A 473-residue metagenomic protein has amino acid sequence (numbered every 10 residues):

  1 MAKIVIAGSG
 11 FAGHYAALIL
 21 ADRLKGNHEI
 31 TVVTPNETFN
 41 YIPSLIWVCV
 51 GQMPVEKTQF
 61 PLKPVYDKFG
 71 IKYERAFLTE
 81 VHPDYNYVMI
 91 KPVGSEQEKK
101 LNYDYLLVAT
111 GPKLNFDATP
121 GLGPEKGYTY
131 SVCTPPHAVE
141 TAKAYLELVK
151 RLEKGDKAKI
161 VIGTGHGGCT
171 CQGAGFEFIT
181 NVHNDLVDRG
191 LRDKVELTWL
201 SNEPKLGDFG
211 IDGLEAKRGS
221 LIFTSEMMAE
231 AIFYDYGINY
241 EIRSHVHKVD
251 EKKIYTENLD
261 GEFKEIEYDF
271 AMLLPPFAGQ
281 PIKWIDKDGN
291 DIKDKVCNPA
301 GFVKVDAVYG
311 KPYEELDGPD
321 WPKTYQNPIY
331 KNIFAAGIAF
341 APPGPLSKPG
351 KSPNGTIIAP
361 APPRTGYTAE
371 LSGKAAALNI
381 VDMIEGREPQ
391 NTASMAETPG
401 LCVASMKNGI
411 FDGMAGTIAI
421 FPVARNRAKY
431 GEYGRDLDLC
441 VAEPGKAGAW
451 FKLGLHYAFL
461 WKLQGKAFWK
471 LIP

Functional and structural regions predicted by a protein language model:
A2-K72, H166-G219: Beta1-alpha1 glycine-rich phosphate/pyrophosphate-binding loop at the start of Rossmann-like nucleotide-binding domains
E29, K68-F69, Y73-Y85, H183-A307 (+2 more regions): A Rossmann-like FAD-binding core segment of flavoenzymes
T31-P35, L107, K159-G165, E196-K205 (+3 more regions): Extended hydrophobic secondary-structure segments that form protein cores and membrane-embedded regions
L45-M53, G123-S131, L214-K217, A359-P363: Short glycine-enriched, charge-decorated loop/helix-capping segments at active-site entrances that position
K72-E177, N181-G190, M272: FAD-binding core/adjacent interface of flavoenzyme oxidoreductases
N115, P124-D156, D269, L274-A369: FAD-site-proximal beta/loop scaffold in flavoenzymes
K159-G168, A174-L186, W199, T324-A359 (+2 more regions): Active-site substrate-recognition segment that forms the wall of the catalytic cavity or substrate channel
T365-T368, S372-P473: C-terminal, flexible cofactor-proximal segment of oxidoreductases
